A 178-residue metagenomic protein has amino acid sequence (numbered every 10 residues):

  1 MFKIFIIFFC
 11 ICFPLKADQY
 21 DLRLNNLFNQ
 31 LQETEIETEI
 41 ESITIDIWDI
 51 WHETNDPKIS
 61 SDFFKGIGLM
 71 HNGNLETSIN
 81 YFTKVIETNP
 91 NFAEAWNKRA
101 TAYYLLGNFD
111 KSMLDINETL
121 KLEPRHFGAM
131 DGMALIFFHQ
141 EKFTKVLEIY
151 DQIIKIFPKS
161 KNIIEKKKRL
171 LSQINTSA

Functional and structural regions predicted by a protein language model:
L15-S60, F64: N-terminal leader/linker segments that initiate helical-solenoid repeat arrays
L31-E35, W48, I86, L120 (+2 more regions): A conserved position within tetratricopeptide repeats
E37-I40, L75, F109, F143: TPR-repeat structural position
D49, E53, L147-E148, Q152-A178: Terminal, low-structured helical/coil segments at or just beyond the last alpha-helical repeat
D56-G128: Alpha-helical adaptor scaffolds
H71, L105, H139-Q140, R169-T176: Register position in tetratricopeptide repeats
R99-A100, L106, M133, Q140 (+1 more regions): Residue-level signature of tetratricopeptide-repeat
